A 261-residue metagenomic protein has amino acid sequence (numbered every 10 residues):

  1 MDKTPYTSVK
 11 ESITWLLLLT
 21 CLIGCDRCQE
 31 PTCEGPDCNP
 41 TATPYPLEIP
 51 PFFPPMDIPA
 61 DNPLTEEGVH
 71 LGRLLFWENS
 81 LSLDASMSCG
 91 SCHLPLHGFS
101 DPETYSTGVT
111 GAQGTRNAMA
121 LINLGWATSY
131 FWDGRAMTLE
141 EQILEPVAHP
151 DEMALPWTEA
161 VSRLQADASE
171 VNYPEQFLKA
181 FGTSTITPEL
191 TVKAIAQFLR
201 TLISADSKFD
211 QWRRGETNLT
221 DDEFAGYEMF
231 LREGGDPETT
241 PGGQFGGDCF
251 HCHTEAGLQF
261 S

Functional and structural regions predicted by a protein language model:
D2-T14: Bacterial N-terminal signal peptides that target proteins for export
S12-L22: Bacterial N-terminal signal peptides
C25-S261: Periplasmic c-type cytochrome electron-transfer domains
